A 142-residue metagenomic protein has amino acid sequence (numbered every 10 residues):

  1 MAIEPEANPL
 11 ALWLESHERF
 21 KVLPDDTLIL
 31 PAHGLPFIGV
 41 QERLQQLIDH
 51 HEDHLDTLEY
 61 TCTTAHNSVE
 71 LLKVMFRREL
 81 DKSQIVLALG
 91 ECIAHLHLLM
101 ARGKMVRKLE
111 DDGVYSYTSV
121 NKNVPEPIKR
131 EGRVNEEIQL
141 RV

Functional and structural regions predicted by a protein language model:
M1-L55: Metallo-beta-lactamase
E59-V142: C-terminal regulatory/interaction regions
